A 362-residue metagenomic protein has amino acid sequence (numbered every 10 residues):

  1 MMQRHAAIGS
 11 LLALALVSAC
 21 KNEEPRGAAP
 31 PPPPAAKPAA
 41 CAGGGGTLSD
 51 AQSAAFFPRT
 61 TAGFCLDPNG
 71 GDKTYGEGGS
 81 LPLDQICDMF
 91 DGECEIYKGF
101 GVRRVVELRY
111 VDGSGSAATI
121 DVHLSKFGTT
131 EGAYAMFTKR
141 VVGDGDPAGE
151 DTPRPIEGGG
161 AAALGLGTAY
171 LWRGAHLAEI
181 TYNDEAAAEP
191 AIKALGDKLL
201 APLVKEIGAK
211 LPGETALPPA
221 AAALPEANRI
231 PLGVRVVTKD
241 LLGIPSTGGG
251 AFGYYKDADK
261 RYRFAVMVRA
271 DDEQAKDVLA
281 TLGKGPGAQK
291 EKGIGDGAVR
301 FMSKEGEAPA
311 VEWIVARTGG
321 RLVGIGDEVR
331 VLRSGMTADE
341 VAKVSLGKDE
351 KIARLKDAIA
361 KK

Functional and structural regions predicted by a protein language model:
M1-S18: Sec-dependent bacterial lipoprotein signal peptides
C20-D121, S125-K362: Soluble, non-membrane globular domain cores that form compact, hydrophobic packing and curved binding surfaces
